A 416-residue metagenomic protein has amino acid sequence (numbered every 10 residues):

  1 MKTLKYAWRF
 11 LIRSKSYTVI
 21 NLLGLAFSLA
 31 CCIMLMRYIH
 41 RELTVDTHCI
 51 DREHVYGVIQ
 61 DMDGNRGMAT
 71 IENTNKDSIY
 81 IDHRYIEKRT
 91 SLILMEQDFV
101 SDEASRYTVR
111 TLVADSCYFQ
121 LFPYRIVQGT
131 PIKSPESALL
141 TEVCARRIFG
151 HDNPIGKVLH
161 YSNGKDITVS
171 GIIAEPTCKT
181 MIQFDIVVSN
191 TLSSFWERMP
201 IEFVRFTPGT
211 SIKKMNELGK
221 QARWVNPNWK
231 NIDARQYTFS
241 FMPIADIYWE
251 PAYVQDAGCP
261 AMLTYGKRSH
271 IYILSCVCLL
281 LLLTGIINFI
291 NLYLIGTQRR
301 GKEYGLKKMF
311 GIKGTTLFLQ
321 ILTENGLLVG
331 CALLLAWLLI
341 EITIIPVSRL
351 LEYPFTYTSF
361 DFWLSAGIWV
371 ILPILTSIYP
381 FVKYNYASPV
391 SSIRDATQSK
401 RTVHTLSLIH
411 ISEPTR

Functional and structural regions predicted by a protein language model:
M1-L22, P260-L263, Y293-L319, T323 (+2 more regions): Alpha-helical transmembrane segments of integral membrane proteins
F27-C31, L35-M36, L327-I345: Hydrophobic alpha-helical transmembrane segments that constitute the membrane-spanning cores of multi-pass membrane
C32-D152, Y161-T168, E217, R416: Structured, solvent-exposed hinge/loop segments at the ends of secondary-structure elements
V55, M199-E202, G301: Short, solvent-exposed beta-strand edge segments and adjacent coil->beta transition regions
D115-V127, A138-Y265: Mid-to-C-terminal secondary-structure elements that act as membrane-proximal/extracytoplasmic interface segments
T264-L279, L364: N-terminal membrane-entry
